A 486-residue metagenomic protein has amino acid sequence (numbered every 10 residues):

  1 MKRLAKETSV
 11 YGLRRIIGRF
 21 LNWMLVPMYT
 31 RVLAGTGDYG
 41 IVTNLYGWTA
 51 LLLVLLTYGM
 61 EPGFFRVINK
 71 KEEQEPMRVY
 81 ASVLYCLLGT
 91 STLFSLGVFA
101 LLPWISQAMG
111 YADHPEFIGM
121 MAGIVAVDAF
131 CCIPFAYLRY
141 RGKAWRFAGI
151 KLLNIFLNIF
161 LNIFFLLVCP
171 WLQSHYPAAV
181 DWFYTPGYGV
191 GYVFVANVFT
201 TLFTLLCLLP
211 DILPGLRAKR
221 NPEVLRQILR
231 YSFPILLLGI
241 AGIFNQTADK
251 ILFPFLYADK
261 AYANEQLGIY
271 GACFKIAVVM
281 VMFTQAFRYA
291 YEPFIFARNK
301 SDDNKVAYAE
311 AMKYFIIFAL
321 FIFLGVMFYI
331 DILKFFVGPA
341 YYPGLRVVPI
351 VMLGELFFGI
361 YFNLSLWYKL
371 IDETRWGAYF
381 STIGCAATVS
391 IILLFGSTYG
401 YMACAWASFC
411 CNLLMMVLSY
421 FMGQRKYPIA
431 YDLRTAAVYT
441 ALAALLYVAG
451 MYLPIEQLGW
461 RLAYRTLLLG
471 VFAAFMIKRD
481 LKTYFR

Functional and structural regions predicted by a protein language model:
K2-P62, T90-F99, I124, I159 (+2 more regions): Signature of the first transmembrane helix
L4, Q173-Y192, L205-Q246, A290 (+2 more regions): Interhelical loop/hinge segments that connect adjacent transmembrane helices in multipass membrane
L4, V67, V127-K151, I212 (+2 more regions): Membrane-interface junctions at transmembrane-helix termini in multi-pass inner-membrane proteins
E7-N22, V193-L208, I212, P222-P293 (+2 more regions): Transmembrane helical elements of multi-pass membrane transporters/channels
V26-L51, P115-E116, P186-V190, R226-Y231 (+3 more regions): Interfacial/gating helices of multi-pass transporter permease domains
N69-C86, I269-S381: Specific pore-lining/lateral-gate transmembrane helices of multi-pass inner-membrane transport and insertion machines
G119, A148-L213, T382-A387, Y401-M422 (+1 more regions): Hydrophobic alpha-helical transmembrane segments
V448-R486: Membrane-proximal transmembrane or re-entrant/amphipathic helices at the cytosolic face
